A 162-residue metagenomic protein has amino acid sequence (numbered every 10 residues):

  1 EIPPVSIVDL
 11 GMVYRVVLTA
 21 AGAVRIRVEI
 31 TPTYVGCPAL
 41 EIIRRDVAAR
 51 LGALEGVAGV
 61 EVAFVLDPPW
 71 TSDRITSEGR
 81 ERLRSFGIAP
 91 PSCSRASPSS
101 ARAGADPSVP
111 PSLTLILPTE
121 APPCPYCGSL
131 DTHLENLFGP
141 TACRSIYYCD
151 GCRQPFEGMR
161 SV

Functional and structural regions predicted by a protein language model:
I2-T31: Short edge beta-strands and adjacent turn/loop segments
T33-A58: Short, non-transmembrane amphipathic alpha-helical segments
V35, P122, Y147: Cys/His-enriched microdomains
I116-E120, A142-R144: Flanking scaffold residues of small Cys/His-coordinated metal-binding clusters
C124-C127, C149-C152: Short cysteine-rich clusters marking metal-coordination/redox-active sites
S129-H133, E157: Short functional micro-motifs and their immediate structural scaffolds
N136-I146: Short linker/helix segments within small regulatory modules
G151-V162: Short metal-binding segments enriched for Cys and/or His
